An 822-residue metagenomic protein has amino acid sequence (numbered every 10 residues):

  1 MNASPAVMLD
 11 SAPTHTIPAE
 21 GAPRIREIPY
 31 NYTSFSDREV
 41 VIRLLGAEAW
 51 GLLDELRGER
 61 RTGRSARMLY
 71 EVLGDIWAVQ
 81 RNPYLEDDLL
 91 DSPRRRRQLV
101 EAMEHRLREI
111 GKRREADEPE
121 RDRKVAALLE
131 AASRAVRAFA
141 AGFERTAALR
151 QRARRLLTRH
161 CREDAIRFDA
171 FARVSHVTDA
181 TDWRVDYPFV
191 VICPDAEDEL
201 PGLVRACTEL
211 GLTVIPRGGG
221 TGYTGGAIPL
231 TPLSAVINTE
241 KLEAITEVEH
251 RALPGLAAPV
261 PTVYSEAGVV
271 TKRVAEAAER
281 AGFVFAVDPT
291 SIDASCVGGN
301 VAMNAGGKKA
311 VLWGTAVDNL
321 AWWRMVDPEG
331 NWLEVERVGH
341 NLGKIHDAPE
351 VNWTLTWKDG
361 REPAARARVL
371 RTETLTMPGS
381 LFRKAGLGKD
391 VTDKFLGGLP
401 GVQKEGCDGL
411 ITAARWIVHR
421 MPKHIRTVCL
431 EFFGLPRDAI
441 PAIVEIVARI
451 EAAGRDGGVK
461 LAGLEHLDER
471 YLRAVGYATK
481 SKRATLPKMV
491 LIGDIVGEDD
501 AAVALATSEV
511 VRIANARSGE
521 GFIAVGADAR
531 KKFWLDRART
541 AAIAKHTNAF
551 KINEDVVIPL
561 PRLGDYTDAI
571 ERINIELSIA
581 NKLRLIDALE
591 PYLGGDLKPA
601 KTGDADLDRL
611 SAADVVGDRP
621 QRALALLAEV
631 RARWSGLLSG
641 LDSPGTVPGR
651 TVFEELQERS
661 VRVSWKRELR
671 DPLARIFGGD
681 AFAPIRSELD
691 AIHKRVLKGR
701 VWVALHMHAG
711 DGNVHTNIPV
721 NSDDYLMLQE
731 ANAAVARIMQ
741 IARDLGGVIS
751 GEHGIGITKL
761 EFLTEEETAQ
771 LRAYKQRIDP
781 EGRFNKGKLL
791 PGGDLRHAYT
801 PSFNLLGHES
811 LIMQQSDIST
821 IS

Functional and structural regions predicted by a protein language model:
N2-R205, G222-T262, T290, I417-V418 (+7 more regions): N-terminal flexible segment immediately upstream of the FAD-binding catalytic core in FAD-dependent oxidoreductases
E59, D87, C161-A170, F285-T290 (+10 more regions): Flexible, glycine/charged-enriched surface loops at secondary-structure junctions
R108-E120, R455-N553, I579-Q657: Terminal amphipathic helices with adjacent charged low-complexity linkers/tails
A153, L157, A206-C207, A442-V447 (+3 more regions): Short amphipathic alpha-helices in soluble, non-transmembrane regions that often serve as interface/regulatory elements
A244-A257, P261-E445, F784, T800-I821: FAD-binding subdomain of flavoenzyme oxidoreductases
A364-F395, P400-K404, L593, R619-V696: Long, low-complexity, polar/charged, intrinsically disordered or flexibly structured peripheral segments
P422-F433, A442, M489-L491, K545-L560 (+1 more regions): Short glycine-/aliphatic-rich beta-strand segments at the starts of folded cytosolic domains
R539-N548, I552, N581, D606-V615 (+3 more regions): Activity-critical C-terminal alpha-helical subdomain
